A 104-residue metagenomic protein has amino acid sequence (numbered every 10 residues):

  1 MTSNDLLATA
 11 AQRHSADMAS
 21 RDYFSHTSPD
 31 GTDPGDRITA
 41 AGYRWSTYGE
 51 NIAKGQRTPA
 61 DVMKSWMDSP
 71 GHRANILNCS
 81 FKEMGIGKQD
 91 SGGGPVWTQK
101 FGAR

Functional and structural regions predicted by a protein language model:
M1-D36, S80-M84: Short, well-ordered surface patches within globular domains
D33-R104: A well-ordered secondary-structure block
